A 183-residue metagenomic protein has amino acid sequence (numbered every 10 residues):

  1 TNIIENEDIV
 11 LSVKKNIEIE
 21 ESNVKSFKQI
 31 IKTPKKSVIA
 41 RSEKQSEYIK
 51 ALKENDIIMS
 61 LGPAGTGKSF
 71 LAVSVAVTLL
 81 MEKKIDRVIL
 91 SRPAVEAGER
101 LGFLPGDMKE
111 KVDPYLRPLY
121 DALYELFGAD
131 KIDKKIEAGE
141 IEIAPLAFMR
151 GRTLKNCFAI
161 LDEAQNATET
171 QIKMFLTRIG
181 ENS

Functional and structural regions predicted by a protein language model:
T1-S26: Interdomain "pre-motor" coupling segment immediately N-terminal to P-loop NTPase/helicase cores
V38-E54: Pre-Walker A adenine-sensing motif
E54-S60, D86, N156: Pre-Walker A (Motif I) flank of P-loop NTPase domains
L61, F70-A138: Conserved P-loop
A64: The conserved Walker
G67: Conserved glycine(s) of the Walker
G139-I160, A164-I172: Conserved RecA-like ASCE ATPase "motif II neighborhood" in helicase/translocase motors
T170-N182: Short, conserved "post-DEAD/DEAH" coupling segment immediately C-terminal to helicase motif II within the SF2/RecA-like
